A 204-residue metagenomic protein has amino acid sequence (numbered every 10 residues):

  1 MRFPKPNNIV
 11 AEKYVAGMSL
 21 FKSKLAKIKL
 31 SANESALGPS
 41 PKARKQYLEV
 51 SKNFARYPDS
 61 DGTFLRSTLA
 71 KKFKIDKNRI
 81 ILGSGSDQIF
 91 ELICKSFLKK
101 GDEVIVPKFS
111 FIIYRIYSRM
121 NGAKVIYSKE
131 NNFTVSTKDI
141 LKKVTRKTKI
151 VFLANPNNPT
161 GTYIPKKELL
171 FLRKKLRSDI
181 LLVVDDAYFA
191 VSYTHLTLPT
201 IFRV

Functional and structural regions predicted by a protein language model:
M1-R56, T68: N-terminal "arm"/small-domain region of PLP-dependent enzymes with the aminotransferase-like
K5-P6, A11, S40, D76 (+3 more regions): Generic structural signal for alpha-helix starts
N7, R56, R79, F202-R203: Conserved beta-strand positions that form and line the central face of beta-propeller blades
L30, L182-V183: Residue-level marker for buried hydrophobic side chains located in beta-strands that build the well-ordered beta-sheet
A55-R177, V183, Y188-L196: Conserved core of the PLP fold type I
H195-V204: Single conserved hydrophobic/aromatic residue that forms the stacking wall/gate of nucleotide- or nucleobase-binding
